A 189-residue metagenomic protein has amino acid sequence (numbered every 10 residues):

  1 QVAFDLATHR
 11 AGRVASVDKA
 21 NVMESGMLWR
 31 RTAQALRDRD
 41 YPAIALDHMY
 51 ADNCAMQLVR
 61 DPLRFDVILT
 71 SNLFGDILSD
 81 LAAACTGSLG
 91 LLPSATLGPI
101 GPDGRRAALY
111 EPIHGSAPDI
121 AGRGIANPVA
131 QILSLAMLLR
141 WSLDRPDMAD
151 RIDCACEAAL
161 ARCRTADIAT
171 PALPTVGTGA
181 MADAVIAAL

Functional and structural regions predicted by a protein language model:
Q1, D5-H9, V14, A20-V22 (+2 more regions): Glycine-rich phosphate/pyrophosphate-binding loop and the adjoining helix
Q1-D52: Glycine-rich phosphate/diphosphate-binding loop of Rossmann-like nucleotide-binding domains
V22-E24, M56-Q57, D76: Short, active-site-adjacent cap segments at secondary-structure transitions
V22-M23, I44, H48, V67-I68 (+3 more regions): Hydrophobic alpha-helical scaffolding
G26, P128-I132, T178: Short alpha-helical patches at coil-to-helix transitions and adjacent helical residues in well-structured domains
L46-F65: A structured beta-alpha segment of the ubiquitous adenosine-cofactor-binding alpha/beta core
V59-R164: Glycine-rich phosphate/nucleotide-binding loop
